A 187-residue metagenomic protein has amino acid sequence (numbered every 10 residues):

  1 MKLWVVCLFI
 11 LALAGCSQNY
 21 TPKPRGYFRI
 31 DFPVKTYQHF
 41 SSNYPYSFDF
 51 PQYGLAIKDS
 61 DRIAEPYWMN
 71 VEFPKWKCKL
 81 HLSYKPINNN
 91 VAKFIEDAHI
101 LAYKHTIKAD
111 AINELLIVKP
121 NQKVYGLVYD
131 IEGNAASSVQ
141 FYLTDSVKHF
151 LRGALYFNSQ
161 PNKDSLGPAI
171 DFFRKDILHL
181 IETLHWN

Functional and structural regions predicted by a protein language model:
M1-W4: Positively charged n-region of N-terminal signal peptides that target proteins for export
A12-G15: C-terminal motif of bacterial Sec signal peptides marking the signal peptidase cleavage site
S17-K23: Bacterial lipoprotein signal-peptidase II cleavage site
P24-P45: Post-signal peptide N-terminal segment of mature Sec-exported envelope proteins
F40-S41, K58-E65, I117-Y125: Short, ordered beta-strand-loop transition motifs
Y44-E96, I100: Secretory pathway targeting signatures of secreted, lumenal, and periplasmic proteins
H105-K108: Acidic, glycine-rich loop-and-strand cores that form catalytic or ligand-binding grooves in diverse globular domains
E114-N187: Short, well-structured beta-strand
